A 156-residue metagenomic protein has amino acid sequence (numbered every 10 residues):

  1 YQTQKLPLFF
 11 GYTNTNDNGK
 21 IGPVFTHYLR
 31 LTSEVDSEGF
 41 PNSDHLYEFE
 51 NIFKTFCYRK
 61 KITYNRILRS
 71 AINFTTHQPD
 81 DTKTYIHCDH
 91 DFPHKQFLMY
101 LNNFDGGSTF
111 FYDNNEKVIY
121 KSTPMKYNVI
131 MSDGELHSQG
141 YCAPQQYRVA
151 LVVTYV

Functional and structural regions predicted by a protein language model:
Y1-N65: Non-heme Fe(II)/2-oxoglutarate
D17-K20, Q78-T84, S138-Y141: Short catalytic/ligand-binding loop motif for oxyanion handling, primarily in non-cytosolic enzymes, centered on
N65-F74: Extracellular-facing segments of soluble proteins and assemblies that are Gly/Ser/Thr-biased and enriched in aromatics
I72, D91-F92, N103-V156: Catalytic core of Fe(II)/2-oxoglutarate
N73-D91: Conserved short histidine dyad/triad with adjacent acidic residue
H77-D80, N102-G106: Short, charged/polar surface micro-motifs in flexible loops or helix N-caps
Q96-L101: Catalytic nucleophile-His microenvironment captured as a short glycine-rich beta-strand/loop that brackets
